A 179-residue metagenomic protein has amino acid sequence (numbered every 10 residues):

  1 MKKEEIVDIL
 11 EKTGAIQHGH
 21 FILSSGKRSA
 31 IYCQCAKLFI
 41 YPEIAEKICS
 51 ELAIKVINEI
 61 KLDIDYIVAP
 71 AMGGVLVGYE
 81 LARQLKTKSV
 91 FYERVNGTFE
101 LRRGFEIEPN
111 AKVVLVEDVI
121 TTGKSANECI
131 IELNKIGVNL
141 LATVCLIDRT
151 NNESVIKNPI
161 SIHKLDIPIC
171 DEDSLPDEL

Functional and structural regions predicted by a protein language model:
M1-E59: Active-site-facing substrate-recognition patch
K3-I9, I130-L179: PRPP-dependent phosphoribosyltransferase catalytic core
I54, N58, Y79, R83 (+2 more regions): Short, well-ordered alpha-helices that flank and scaffold nucleotide-derived cofactor binding pockets
V56-K61, F105-I107: Glycine-rich helix-loop-beta junction characteristic of Rossmann-like nucleotide cofactor-binding loops
K61-A71: Short glycine-rich phosphate-binding loop at a beta-alpha junction
M72, V77-V114, T122-K124: Short, glycine/charge-rich flexible loops or terminal/linker lids adjacent to PRPP-binding catalytic cores
V119-I130: Acidic, divalent-metal-coordinating active-site segment for phosphoryl/phosphodiester hydrolysis, typified by short
